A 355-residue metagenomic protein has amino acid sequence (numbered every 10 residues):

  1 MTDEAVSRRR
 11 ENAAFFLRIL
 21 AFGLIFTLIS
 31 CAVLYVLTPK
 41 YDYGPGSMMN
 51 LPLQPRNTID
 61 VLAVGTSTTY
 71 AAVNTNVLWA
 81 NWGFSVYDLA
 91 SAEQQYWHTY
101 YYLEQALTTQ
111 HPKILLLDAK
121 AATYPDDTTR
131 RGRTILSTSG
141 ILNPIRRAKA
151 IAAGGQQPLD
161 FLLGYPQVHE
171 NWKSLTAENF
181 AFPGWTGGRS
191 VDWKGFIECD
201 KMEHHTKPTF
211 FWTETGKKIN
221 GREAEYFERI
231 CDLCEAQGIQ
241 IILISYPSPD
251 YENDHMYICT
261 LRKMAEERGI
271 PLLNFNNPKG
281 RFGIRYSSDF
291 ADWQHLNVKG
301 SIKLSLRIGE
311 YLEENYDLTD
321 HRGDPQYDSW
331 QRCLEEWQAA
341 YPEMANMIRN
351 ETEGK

Functional and structural regions predicted by a protein language model:
M1-F15: N-terminal Lys/Arg-rich, disordered targeting/topogenic segments
A14-Y35: Hydrophobic membrane-insertion alpha-helices, especially the h-region of bacterial N-terminal signal peptides
L37-T58: Alpha-helical transmembrane signal-anchor/signal-peptide segments
V64, T68-G154: Membrane-embedded segments
V86-A92, T215-I219, W293: Acidic/histidine-rich helix-loop elements that form or flank divalent-metal/phosphate-binding sites at the catalytic
G132-G238, R322-K355: Secreted/periplasmic serine-hydrolase-like ester/acetyl group-modifying domain
D200-Y286: Flexible, glycine-rich surface segments
H255, C259-R332, A339, E343-T352: C-terminal regions of proteins
